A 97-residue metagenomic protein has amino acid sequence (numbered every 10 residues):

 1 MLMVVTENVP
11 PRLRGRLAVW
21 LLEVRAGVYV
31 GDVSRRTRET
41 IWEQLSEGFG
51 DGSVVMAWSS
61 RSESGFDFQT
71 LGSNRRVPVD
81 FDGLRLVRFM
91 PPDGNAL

Functional and structural regions predicted by a protein language model:
M1-V5, V9-L97: Basic nucleic-acid-binding interfaces
